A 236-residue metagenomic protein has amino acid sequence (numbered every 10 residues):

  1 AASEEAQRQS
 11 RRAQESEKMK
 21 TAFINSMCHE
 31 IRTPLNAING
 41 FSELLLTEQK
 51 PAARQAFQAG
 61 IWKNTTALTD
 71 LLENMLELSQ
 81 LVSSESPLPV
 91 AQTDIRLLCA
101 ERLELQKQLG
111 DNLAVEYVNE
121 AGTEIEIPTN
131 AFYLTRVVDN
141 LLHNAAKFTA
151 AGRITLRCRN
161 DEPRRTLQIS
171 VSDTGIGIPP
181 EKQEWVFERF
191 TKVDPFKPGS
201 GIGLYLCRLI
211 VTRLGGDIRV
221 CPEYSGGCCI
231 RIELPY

Functional and structural regions predicted by a protein language model:
R8-L45: Primarily the dimerization/phosphotransfer
K63-L68: Short alpha-helical segment of the dimerization/phosphotransfer core of two-component systems
S79-V90: Helix-loop junction within the histidine kinase core
P89-Q92, N112-I125: Conserved catalytic submotifs in the C-terminal HATPase_c
I178-F190: Short conserved segment of the HATPase_c
G203, C207: Short alpha-helical Gxxx[C/S/T] motif in the catalytic ATP-binding
